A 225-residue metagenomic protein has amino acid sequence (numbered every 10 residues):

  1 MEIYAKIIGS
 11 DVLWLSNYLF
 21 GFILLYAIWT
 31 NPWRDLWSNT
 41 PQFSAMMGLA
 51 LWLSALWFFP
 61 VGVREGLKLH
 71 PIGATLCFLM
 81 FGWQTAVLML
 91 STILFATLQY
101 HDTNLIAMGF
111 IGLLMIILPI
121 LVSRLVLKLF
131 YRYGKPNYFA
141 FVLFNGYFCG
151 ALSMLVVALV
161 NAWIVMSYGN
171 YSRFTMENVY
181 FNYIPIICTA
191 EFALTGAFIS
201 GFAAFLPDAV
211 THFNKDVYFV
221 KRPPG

Functional and structural regions predicted by a protein language model:
E2-I7, F130-A204: Membrane-embedded alpha-helical hairpins and interfacial helices in multi-pass inner-membrane proteins
E2-L76: Hydrophobic transmembrane alpha-helices
S16-L24, L79, I116-V126, T189-G201: Hydrophobic cores of alpha-helical transmembrane segments in multi-pass inner/ER membrane proteins, independent
S38-M47, H70-L76, V87-S91, G109-M115 (+1 more regions): Cytoplasmic-side transmembrane-helix entry/capping segments in multi-pass membrane proteins
V61-V63, L94-V122: Interfacial aromatic-anchored transmembrane helix boundaries in multi-pass membrane proteins
C77-D102, P223-P224: C-terminal halves and exits of single transmembrane alpha-helices
W83-V87, G112-L125, G150-L159: Mid-bilayer segments of alpha-helical transmembrane spans in multi-pass integral membrane proteins that mediate
G201-G225: Short, highly charged, low-complexity non-transmembrane loops/tails of multi-pass membrane proteins
